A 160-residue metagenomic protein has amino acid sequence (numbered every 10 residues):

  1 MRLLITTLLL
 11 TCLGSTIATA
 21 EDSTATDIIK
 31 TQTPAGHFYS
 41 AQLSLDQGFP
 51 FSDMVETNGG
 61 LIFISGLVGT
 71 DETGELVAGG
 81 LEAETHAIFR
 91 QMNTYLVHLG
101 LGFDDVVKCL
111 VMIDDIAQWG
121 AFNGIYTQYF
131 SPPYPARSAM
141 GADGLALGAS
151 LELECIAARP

Functional and structural regions predicted by a protein language model:
I5-L8, A18-R90, T94-D104, I113-P160: N-terminal presequence-like segments and the immediate start of the first folded domain
V107-C109: Surface-exposed aromatic
